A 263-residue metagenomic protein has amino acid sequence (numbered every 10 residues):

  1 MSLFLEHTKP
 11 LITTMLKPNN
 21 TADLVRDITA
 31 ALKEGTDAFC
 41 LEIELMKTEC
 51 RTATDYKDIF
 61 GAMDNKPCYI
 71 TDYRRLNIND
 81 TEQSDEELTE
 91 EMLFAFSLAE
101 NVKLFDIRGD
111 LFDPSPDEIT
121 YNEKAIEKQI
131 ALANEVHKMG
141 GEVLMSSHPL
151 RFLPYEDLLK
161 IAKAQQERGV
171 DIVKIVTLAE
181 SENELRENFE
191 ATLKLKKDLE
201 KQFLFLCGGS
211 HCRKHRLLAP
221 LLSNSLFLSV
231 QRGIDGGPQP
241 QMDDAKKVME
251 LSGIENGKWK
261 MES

Functional and structural regions predicted by a protein language model:
F4-K138, E142-Y155: Active-site beta->alpha loop and helix N-cap motifs at the rims of alpha/beta catalytic domains
G109-G257: Catalytic alpha/beta core domains of metabolic enzymes, predominantly
W259-M261: Intrinsic disorder
